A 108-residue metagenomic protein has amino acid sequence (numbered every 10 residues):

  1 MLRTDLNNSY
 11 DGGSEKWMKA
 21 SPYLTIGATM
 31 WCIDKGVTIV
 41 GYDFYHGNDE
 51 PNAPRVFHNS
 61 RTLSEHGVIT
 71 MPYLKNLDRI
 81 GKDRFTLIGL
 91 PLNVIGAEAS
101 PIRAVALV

Functional and structural regions predicted by a protein language model:
M1-V108: Active-/binding-site microenvironments in catalytic and ligand-binding cores
